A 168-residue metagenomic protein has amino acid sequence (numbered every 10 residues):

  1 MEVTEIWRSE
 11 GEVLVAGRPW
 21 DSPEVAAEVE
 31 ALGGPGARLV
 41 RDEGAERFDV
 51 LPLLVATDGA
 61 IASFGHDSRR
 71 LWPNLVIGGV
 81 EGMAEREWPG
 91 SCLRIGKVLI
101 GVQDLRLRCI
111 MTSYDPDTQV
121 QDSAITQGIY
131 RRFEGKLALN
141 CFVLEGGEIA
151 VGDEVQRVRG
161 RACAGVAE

Functional and structural regions predicted by a protein language model:
M1-E168: Metal-cofactor-dependent catalytic cores
